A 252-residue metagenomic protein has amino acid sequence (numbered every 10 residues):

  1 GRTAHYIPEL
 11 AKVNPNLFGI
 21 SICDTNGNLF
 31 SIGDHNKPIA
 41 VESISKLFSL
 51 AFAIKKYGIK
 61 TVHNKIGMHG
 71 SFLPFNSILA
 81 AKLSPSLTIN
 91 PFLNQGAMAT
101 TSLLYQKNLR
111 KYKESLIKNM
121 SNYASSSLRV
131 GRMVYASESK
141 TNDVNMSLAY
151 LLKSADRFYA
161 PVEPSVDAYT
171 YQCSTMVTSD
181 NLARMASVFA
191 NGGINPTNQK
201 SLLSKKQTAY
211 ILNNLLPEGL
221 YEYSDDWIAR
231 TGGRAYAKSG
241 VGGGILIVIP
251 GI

Functional and structural regions predicted by a protein language model:
G1, A53-Q172: Active-site-adjacent helix/loop patches that line small-molecule binding or acyl-intermediate pockets
G1-I32, L246-I247: A short, well-structured edge-of-sheet supersecondary motif
L10-V13, I89-N90, K140, R234-K238 (+1 more regions): Short Gly/Pro-enriched turn/cap motifs at secondary-structure boundaries
G27, A40-H63, M185: Active-site SXXK
F30-I32, S102, G251-I252: Short, well-ordered beta-strand elements
L47, A53, M176-N195, G244 (+1 more regions): Active-site-proximal alpha-helical segments within enzyme catalytic domains
V166-Y169, C173, V177, G192 (+1 more regions): Cytosolic covalent-transfer regions centered on His/Cys nucleophiles that carry phosphoryl or persulfide groups
A190-I252: Structured C-terminal helix/loop/strand segments within mature extracytoplasmic catalytic/sensor domains
